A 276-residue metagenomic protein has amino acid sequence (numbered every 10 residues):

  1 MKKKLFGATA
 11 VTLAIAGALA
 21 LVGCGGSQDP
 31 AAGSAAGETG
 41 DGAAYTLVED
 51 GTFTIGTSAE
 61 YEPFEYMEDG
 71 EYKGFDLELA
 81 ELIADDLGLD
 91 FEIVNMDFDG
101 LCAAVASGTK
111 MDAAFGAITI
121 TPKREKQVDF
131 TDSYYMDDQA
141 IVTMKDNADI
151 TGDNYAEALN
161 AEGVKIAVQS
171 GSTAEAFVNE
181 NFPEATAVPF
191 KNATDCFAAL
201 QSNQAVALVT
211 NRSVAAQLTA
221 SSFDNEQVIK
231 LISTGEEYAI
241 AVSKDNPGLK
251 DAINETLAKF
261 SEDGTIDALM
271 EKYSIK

Functional and structural regions predicted by a protein language model:
L19-G23: C-terminal motif of bacterial Sec signal peptides marking the signal peptidase cleavage site
G25-S27, L77-D86, K145-A148, S172 (+1 more regions): Extended ligand-binding regions for polar small-molecule ligands
A36-A117: Extracytoplasmic small-molecule ligand-binding "clamshell" domains of the periplasmic binding protein/Venus flytrap
Y72-D85, A140-D195, R212-V214, P247: Bilobed "Venus flytrap"/periplasmic-binding protein-like clamshell domains and structurally analogous long
L77, I93-A104, D153, S170 (+2 more regions): Short helix-initiation/N-cap motifs at beta->coil->alpha
D85, D90-E157, E226-Q227, L231-I232: Acidic, polar ligand-binding/catalytic clefts
D99-G100, A117-K126, N179-E180, Q201-G235: A ligand-binding cleft/hinge motif common to bilobed small-molecule-binding domains
M136-T143, R212, A216-A258, K276: Periplasmic-binding protein-like
